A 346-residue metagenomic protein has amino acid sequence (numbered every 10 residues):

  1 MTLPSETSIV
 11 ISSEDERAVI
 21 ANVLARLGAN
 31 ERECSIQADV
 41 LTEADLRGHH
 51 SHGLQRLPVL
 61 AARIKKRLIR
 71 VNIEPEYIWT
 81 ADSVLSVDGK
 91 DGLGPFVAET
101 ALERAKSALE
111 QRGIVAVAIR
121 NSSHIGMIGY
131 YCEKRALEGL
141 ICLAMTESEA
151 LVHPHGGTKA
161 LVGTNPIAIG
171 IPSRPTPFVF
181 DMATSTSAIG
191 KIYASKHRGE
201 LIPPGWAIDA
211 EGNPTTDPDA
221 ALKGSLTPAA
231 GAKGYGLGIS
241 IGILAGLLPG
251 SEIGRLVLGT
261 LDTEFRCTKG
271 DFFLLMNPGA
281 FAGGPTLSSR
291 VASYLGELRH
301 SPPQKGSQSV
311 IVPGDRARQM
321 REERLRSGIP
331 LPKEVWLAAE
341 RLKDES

Functional and structural regions predicted by a protein language model:
T2-L3, T7-V19, R26, L248 (+1 more regions): Catalytic-core signal marking the mid-to-C-terminal active-site face
T2-S13, A18-Q37, T42-E43, H50-L68 (+3 more regions): Acidic, glycine/proline-rich low-complexity segments that act as flexible tails and inter-domain linkers
A21, A25-R32, D39-H50, A62-I69 (+11 more regions): Generic secondary-structure signature for well-ordered alpha-helical cores
H52-K106: Active-site cofactor/substrate anionic-group-binding motifs, chiefly glycine- and Lys/Arg-rich phosphate-binding loops
V84-R174: A generic, well-ordered mixed alpha/beta core segment in the N-terminal half of proteins
V152-D219: Phosphate/diphosphate-binding glycine-rich loops and adjacent basic-rich segments that engage nucleotide
I189-G250, L261: Small-residue-enriched flexible segments
